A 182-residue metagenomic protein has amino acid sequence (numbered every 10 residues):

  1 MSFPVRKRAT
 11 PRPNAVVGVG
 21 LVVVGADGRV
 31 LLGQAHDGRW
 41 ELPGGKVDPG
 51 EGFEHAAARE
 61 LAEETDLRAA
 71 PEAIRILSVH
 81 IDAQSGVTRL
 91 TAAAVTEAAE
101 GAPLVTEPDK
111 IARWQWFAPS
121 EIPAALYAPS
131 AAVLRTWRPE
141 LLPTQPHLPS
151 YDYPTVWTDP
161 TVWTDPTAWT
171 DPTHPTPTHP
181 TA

Functional and structural regions predicted by a protein language model:
M1-G20: Acidic, metal-coordinating catalytic segment for phosphate/diphosphate chemistry, firing primarily on the Nudix
P11-V16, G25, G86-R89, D109: A generic fold-level signal
V17, H80-P103, Q115, V133-L141: Active-site-adjacent beta-strand/loop module that shapes the phosphate/pyrophosphate-binding cleft
V19, G45, R59, F117-S120: Structural detector for helix-capping/boundary residues
G25-E63: Conserved Nudix-box catalytic region and its N-terminal flanking loop in Nudix hydrolases and closely related
R39-W40, D109-A182: Nudix hydrolase/Nudix homology domain
R68-S78: A short coil-to-beta-strand element that immediately follows conserved catalytic motifs
